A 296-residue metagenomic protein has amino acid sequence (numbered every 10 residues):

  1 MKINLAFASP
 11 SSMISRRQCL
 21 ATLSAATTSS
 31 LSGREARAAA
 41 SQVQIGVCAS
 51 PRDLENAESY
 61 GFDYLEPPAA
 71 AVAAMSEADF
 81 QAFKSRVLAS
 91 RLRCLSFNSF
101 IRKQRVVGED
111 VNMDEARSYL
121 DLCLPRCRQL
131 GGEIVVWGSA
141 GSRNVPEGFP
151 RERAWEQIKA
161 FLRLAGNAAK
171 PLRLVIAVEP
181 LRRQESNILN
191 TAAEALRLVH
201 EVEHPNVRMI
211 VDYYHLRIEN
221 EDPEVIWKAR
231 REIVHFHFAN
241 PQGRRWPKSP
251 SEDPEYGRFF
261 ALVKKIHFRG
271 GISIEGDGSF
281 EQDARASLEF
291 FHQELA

Functional and structural regions predicted by a protein language model:
K2-T27: N-terminal secretory signal peptides and thylakoid transit peptides that target proteins across membranes
C19-T27, L31, A39-Q44, P51-Y60 (+3 more regions): Histidine-acidic metal/acid-base catalytic patches
S24-A26, A49, V106-R208, I218: Active-site acidic/histidine proton-transfer and metal-coordination neighborhood in alpha/beta enzyme cores
P51-D53, A69-A71, F100-K103, G141-R143 (+4 more regions): Active-site-proximal loop/turn and secondary-structure-junction residues that shape catalytic pockets, frequently
E55, E77-S90, Y119-L130, A160-N167 (+1 more regions): Short amphipathic alpha-helices and their capping/turn segments at secondary-structure boundaries
N56, G61-A78, N98-Q104: N-terminal substrate-binding region of glycoside hydrolase catalytic domains
L65, V87, F97, C127 (+5 more regions): Conserved, mostly hydrophobic/aromatic
P67-K84, L88, S139-P146: Glycine-rich, proline-tolerant flexible connector loops at the mouths of alpha/beta enzymes
